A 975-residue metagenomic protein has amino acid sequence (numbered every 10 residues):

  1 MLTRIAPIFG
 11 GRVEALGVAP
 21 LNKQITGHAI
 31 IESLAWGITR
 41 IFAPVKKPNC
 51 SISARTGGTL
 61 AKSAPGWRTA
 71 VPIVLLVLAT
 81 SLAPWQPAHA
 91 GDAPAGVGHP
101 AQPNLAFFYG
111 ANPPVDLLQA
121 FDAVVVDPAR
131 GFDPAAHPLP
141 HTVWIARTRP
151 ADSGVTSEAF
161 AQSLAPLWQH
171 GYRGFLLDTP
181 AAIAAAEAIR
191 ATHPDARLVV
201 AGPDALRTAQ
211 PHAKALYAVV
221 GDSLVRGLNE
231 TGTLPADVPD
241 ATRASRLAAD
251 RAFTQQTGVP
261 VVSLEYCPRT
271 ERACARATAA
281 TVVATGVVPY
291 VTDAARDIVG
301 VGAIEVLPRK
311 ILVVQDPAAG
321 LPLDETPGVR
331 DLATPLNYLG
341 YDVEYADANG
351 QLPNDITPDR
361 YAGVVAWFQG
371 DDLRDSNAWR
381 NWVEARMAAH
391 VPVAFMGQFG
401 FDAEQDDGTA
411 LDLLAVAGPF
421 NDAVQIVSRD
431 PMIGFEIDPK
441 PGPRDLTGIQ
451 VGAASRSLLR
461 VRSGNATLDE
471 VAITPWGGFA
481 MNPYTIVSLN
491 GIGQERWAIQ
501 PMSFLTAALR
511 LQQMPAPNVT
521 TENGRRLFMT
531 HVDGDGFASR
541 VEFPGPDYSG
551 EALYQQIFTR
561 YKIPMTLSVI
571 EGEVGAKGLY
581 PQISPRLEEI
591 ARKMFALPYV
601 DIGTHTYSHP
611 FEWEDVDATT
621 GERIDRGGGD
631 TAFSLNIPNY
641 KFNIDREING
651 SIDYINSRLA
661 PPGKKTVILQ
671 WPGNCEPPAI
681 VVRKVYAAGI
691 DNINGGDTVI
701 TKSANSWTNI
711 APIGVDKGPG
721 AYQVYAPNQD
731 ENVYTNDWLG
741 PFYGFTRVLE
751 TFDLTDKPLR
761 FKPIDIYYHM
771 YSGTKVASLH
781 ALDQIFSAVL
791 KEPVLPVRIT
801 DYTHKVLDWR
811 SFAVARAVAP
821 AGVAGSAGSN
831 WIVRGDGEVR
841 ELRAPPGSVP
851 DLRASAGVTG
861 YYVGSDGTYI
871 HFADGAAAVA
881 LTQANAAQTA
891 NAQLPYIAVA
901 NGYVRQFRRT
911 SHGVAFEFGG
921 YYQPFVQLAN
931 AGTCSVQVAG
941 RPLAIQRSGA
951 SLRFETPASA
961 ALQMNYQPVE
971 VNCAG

Functional and structural regions predicted by a protein language model:
D152, A389, M396-T409, K562-I680 (+4 more regions): Metal-dependent polysaccharide deacetylase catalytic core of the NodB/CE4 family, i.e., the active-site-bearing domain
Q255-P268, Q513-E542, F558, P638 (+5 more regions): Catalytic grooves of carbohydrate-active enzymes
V288-E305, D342-G350, A507-G524, F558-G575 (+3 more regions): C-terminal domain-boundary segment and adjacent tail
A294-D297, F395, F401, P796-G975: Non-catalytic C-terminal accessory domains or segments of carbohydrate-active enzymes
G300-R360, G524, S549-Y561, L567: Aromatic-Pro/Gly-enriched surface loop or interdomain linker that acts as a lid/target-recognition segment
L321-A403, D533: Helical hinge/lid and interdomain linker segments adjacent to catalytic or ligand-binding clefts that mediate domain
Y338, Y361, P392, S428-R526: A glycine-centered loop/beta-turn motif at secondary-structure junctions
D372-Q450: A glycine-rich, often tryptophan-bearing local segment used as a flexible ligand/cofactor-contacting loop or short
